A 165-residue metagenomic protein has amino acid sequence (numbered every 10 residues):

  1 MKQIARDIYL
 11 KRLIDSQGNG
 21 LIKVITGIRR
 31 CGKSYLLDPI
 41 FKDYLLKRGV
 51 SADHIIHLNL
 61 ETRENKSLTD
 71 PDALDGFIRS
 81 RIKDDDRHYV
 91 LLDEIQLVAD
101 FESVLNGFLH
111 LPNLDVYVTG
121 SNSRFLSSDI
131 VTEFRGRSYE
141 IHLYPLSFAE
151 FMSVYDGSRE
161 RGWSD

Functional and structural regions predicted by a protein language model:
K2-G20: Pre-Walker A adenine-sensing motif
I25: Hydrophobic anchor at the beta1->P-loop junction of P-loop NTPases
I28: P-loop (Walker A) phosphate-binding loop of NTP-binding proteins
K33-S34: Conserved lysine of the Walker
I56-D86: Short glycine-rich substrate-engagement loop in P-loop NTPases that contacts/grips substrate
E102-V118, V131-T132: Conserved catalytic/switch belt of AAA+ P-loop NTPases
D115-S121, H142, F151: Structural recognition of the conserved hydrophobic beta-strand(s) that form the central parallel beta-sheet of P-loop
S128-D165: Interdomain motor-coupling "hinge/lid" segment immediately C-terminal to the ATP-binding subdomain of NTP-driven enzymes
